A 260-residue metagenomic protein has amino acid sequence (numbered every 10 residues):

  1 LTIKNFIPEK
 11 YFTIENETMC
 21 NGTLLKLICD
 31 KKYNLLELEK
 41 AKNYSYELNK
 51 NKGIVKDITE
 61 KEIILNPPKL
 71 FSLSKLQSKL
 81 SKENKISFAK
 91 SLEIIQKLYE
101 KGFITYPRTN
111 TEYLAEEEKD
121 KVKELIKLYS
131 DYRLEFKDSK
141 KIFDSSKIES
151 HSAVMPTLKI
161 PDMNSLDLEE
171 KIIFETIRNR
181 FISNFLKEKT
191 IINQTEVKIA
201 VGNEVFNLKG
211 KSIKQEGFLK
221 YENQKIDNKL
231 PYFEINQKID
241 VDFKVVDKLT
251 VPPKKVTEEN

Functional and structural regions predicted by a protein language model:
L1-Q96, S165-N260: Long, highly charged, low-complexity internal segments
I94, K101-E175, Y221-V245: Extended, highly charged linker/hinge segments and catalytic-adjacent loops that couple domains and form adaptable
